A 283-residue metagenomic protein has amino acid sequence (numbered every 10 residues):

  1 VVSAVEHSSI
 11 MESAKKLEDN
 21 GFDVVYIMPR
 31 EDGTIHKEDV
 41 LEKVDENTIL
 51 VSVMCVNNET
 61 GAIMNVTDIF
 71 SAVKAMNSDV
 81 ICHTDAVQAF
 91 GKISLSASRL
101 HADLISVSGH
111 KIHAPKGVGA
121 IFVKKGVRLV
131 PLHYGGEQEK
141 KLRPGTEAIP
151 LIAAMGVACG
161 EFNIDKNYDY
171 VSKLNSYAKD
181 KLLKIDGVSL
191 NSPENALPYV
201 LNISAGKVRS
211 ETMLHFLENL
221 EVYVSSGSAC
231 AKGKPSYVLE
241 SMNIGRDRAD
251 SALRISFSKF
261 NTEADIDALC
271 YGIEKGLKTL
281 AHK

Functional and structural regions predicted by a protein language model:
V1-K283: Pyridoxal 5′-phosphate
